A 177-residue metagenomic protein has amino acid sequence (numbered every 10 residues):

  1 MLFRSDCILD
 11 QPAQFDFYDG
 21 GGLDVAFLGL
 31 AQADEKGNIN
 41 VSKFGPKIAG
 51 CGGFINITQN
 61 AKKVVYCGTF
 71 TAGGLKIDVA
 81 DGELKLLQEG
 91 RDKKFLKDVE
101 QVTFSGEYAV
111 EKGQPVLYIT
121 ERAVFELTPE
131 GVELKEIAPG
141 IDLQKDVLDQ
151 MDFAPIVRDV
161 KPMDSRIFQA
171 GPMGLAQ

Functional and structural regions predicted by a protein language model:
M1-G174: Conserved phosphate- and dinucleotide-binding cores of soluble alpha/beta proteins, encompassing both enzyme active
